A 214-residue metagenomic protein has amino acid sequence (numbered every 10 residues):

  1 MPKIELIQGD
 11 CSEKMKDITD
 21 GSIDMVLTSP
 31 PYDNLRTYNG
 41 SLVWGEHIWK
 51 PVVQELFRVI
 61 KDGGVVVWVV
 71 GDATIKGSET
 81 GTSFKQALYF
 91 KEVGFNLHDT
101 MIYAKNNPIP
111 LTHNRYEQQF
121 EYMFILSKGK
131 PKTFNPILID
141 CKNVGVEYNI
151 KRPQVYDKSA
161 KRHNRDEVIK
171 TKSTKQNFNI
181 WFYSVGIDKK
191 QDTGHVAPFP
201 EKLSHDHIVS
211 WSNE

Functional and structural regions predicted by a protein language model:
P2-E214: Core catalytic lobe of class I
